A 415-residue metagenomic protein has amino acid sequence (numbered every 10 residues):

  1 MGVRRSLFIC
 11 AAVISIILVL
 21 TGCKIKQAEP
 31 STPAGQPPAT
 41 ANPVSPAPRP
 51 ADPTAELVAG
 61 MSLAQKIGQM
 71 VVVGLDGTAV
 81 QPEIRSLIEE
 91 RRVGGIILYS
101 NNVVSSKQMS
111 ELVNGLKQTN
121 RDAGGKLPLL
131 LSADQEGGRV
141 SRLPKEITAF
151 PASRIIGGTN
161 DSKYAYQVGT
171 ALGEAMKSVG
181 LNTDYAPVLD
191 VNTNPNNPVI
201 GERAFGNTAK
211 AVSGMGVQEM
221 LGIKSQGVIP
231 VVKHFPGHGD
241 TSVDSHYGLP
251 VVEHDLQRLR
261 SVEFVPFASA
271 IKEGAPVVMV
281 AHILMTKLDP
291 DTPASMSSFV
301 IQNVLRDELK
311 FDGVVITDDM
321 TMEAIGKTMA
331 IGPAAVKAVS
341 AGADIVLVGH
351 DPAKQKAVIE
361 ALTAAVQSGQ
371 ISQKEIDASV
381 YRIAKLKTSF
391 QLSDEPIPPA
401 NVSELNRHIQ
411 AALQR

Functional and structural regions predicted by a protein language model:
G2-I9, G22-E90, T328-R415: Preference for extracellular/luminal or secreted protein segments
A11-V19: Bacterial N-terminal signal peptides
P43-V44, V73-T78, G95-S105, S153-Y166 (+7 more regions): Second-shell loop/turn segments in exported
S62, V104-G125, S141, A211-E375 (+1 more regions): Second-shell residues forming the walls of enzyme active-site clefts
G68-L75, G94-L98, L129-Q135, T183-P187 (+5 more regions): Hydrophobic faces of well-ordered beta-strands that scaffold small-molecule active sites in alpha/beta enzyme cores
L87-Y99, A171-T183: Catalytic domains of carbohydrate-active enzymes, especially glycoside hydrolases
L143-T148, N182-E202, K233-L249, A281: Active-site-proximal loop/short-helix segments that contain or immediately flank catalytic acid/base residue(s)
S153-L181, V188-V212, G216, M220: A substrate-binding/cap region within the structured catalytic cores of diverse enzymes
